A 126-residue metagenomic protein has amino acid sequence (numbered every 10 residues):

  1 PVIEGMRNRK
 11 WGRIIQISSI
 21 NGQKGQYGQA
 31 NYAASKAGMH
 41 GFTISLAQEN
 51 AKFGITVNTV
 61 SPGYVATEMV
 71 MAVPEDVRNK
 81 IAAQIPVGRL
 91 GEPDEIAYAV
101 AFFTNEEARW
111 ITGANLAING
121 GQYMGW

Functional and structural regions predicted by a protein language model:
E4, Q48-K52, R109: Alpha-helical segment proximal to the catalytic Tyr-Lys
R7-N8, N50-K52, V65, G91 (+1 more regions): A short hydrophobic alpha-helix cap/turn motif
S19: Residue(s) in the substrate-gating loop at a strand-loop-helix junction that position the organic substrate next
Q23, H40, P62-A72: Short, flexible catalytic-loop segment of classical short-chain dehydrogenase/reductase
K24, A101, T112-W126: Short C-terminal tail/terminal secondary-structure segment of NAD(P)H-dependent dehydrogenase/reductase domains
K24-A30, K52-F53, G88, E106: Active-site loop immediately N-terminal to the catalytic Tyr-X3-Lys motif of short-chain dehydrogenase/reductase
S35, T43: Active-site helix of classical SDR
I85-I96, E107: A conserved structural motif in NAD(P)-dependent oxidoreductases
